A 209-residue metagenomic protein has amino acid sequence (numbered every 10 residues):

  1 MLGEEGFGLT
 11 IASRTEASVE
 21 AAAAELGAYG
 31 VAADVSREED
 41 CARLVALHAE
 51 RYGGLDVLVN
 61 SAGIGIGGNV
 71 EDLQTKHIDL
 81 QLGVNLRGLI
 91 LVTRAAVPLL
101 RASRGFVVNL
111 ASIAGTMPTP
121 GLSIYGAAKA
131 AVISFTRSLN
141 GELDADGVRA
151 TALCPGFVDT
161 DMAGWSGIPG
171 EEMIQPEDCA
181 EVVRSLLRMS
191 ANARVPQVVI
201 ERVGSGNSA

Functional and structural regions predicted by a protein language model:
M1-L9: Canonical Rossmann dinucleotide-binding motif of NAD(H)/NADP(H)-dependent dehydrogenases/reductases, specifically
A33-L44, T75: The beta1-alpha1 cofactor-binding region of Rossmann-like NAD(H)/NADP(H)-dependent oxidoreductases
N69-V70, Q74-D79: Substrate-binding pocket helix/loop in short-chain dehydrogenase/reductase
T93, A128: Active-site helix of classical SDR
P98, N140-E142: Alpha-helical segment proximal to the catalytic Tyr-Lys
S112: Residue(s) in the substrate-gating loop at a strand-loop-helix junction that position the organic substrate next
A145, A152-L153, T160, I168-A209: C-terminal helical subdomain
